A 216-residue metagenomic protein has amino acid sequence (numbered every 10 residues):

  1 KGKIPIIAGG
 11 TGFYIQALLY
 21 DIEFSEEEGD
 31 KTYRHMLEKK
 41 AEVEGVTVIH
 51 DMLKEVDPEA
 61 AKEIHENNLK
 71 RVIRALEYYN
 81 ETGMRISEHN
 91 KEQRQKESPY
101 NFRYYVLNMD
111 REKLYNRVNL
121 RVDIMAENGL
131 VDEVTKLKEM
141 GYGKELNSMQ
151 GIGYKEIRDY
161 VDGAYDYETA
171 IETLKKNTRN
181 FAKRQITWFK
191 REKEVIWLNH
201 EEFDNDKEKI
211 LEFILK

Functional and structural regions predicted by a protein language model:
K1-K216: Phosphate/pyrophosphate-binding catalytic cores of soluble transferases and nucleic-acid-acting enzymes
